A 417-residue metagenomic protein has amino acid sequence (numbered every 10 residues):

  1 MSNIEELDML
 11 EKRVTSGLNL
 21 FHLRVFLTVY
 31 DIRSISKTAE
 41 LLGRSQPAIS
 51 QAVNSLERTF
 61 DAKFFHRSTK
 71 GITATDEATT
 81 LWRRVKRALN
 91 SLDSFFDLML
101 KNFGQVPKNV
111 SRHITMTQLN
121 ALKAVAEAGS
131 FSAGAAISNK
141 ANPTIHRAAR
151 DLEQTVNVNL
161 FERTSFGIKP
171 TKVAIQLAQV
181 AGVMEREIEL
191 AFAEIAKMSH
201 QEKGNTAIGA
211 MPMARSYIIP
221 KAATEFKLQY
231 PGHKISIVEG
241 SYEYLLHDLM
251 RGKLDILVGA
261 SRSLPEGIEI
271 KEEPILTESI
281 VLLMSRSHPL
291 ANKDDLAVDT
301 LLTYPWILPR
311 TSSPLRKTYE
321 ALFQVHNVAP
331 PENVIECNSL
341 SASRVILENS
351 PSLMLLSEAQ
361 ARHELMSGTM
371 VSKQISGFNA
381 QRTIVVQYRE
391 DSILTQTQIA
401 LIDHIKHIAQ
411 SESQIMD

Functional and structural regions predicted by a protein language model:
V29-G43, V125-I137: Short helix-boundary/capping micro-motifs
Q46-P47, S111-Q118, N142-P143, V183-R186 (+5 more regions): N-terminal winged-helix
E57-A74, E153-P170: A short LG(V/I)-centered, amphipathic sequence patch enriched for acidic residue(s) preceding the LG motif
H113, M198, E243-I280, M284 (+1 more regions): Short beta-strand-centered segments that line the small-molecule binding cleft or hinge of alpha/beta clamshell
S241, M250-L254, A260, E320-A321 (+1 more regions): Hydrophobic hinge/microswitch elements
E269-W306: Flexible hinge/capping segments at coil-to-helix
L290-A291, Y304-H326, L394-Q398, I402 (+1 more regions): Secondary-structure junction motif
K373-Q414: A late-sequence structural motif
